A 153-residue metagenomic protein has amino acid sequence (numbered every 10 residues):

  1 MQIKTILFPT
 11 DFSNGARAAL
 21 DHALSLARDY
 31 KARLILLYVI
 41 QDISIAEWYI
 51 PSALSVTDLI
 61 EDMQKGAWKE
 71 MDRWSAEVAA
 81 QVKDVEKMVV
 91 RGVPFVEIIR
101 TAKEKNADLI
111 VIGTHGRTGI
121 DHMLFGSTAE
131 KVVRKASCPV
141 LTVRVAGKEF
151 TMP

Functional and structural regions predicted by a protein language model:
M1, A76-I110, G147-P153: Structural beta-alpha unit
Q2-L54, K148: Small/aliphatic-rich secondary-structure junction motif
L24, A76, E130: Active-site phosphate/pyrophosphate- and oxyanion-stabilizing loops and adjacent acidic/basic residues in soluble
L26, A32-R33, K83, A107 (+1 more regions): Short glycine/serine/threonine/alanine-rich loop segments
L37, E86-V90, L141: General small-molecule cofactor/ligand-binding pocket signal
I40, G66, V89-V93, H115: Short beta->alpha linker loops
L54-K69: A short acidic, glycine-rich active-site loop that binds or catalyzes chemistry on phosphate/adenosine moieties
R100-T151: Gly/Ser-rich helix-loop-strand patches that form or flank binding pockets for ribonucleotide-derived cofactors
